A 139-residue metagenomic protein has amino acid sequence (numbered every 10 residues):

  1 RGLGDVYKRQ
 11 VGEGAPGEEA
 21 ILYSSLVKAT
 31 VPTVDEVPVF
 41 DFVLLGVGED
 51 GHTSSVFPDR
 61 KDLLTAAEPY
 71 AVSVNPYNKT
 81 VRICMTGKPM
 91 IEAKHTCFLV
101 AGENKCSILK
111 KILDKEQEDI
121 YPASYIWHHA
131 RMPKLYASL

Functional and structural regions predicted by a protein language model:
R1-Y7: Short, small-residue-biased leader/transition segments that mark boundaries at the very start of proteins
K8-V43: An acidic, phosphate/nucleotide-engaging active-site surface
R9-V11, L44-V47, F98-A101: Short beta-strand segments
E18, L22, P38, M85 (+2 more regions): Conserved active-site and cofactor/substrate-binding residues in soluble primary-metabolism enzymes
A20, S54-D59, I108-I112: A short secondary-structure junction signal
T33-V37, L45, E49, L63-L64 (+2 more regions): Solvent-exposed alpha-helices and their adjacent loops that cap or buttress functional pockets in soluble metabolic
F42-K88: Class I SAM-dependent methyltransferase SAM-binding "motif I" and its flanking Rossmann-like core
K88, K94-L139: ATP/nucleoside-binding phosphotransfer catalytic cores, i.e., glycine-rich phosphate-binding loops
